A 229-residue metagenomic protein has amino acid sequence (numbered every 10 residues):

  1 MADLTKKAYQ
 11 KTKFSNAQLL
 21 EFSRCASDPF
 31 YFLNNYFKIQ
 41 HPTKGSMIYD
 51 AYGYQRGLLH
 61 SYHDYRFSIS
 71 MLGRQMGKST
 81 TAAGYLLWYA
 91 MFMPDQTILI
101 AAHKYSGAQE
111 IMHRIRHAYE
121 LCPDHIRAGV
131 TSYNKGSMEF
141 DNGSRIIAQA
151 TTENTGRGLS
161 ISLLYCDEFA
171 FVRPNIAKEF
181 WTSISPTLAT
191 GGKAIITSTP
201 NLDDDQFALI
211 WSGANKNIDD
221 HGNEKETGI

Functional and structural regions predicted by a protein language model:
A2-I229: Phosphate/NTP-binding elements of NTP-utilizing enzymes
